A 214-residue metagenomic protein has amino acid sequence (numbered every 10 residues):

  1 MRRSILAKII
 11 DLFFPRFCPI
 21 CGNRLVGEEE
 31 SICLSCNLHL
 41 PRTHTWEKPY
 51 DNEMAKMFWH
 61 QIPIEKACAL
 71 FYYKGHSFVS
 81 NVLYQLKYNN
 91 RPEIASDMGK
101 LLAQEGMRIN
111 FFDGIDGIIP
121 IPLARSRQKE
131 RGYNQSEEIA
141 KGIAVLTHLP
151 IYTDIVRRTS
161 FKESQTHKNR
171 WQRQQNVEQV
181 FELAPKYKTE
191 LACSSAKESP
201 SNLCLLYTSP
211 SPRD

Functional and structural regions predicted by a protein language model:
M1-S209: Glycine-rich phosphate/pyrophosphate-handling loop used in enzymes and phosphotransfer proteins
P210-D214: A short, hydrophobic C-terminal helix/tail in secreted or cell-surface proteins
